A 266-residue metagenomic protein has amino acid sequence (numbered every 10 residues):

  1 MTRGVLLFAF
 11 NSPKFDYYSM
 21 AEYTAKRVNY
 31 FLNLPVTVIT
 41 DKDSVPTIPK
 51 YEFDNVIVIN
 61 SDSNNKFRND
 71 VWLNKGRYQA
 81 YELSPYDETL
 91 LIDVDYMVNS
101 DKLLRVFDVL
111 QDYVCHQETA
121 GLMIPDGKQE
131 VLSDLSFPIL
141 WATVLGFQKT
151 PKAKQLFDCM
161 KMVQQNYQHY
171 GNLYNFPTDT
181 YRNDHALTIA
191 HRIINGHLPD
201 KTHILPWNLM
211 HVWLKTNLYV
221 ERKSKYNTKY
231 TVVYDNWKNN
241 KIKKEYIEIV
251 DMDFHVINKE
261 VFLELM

Functional and structural regions predicted by a protein language model:
M1-L7, Y18, V38, L135-M266: A glycosyltransferase accessory/donor-loop signature
N11-A21: A short, glycine/small-residue-rich beta-strand->loop->alpha-helix junction that serves as a flexible
R27-L34: Short, acidic, metal-binding catalytic loop of nucleotide-sugar glycosyltransferases
P35-V36, E88: Residues at the starts of beta-strands that form the adenosine-phosphate
I39-P46, V98: Short, polar loop motifs at secondary-structure junctions
V45-S84: Active-site-proximal specificity loops/subdomain of glycosyltransferases
V58, L73-I124: GT-A fold catalytic core of metal-dependent nucleotide-sugar glycosyltransferases, centered on the diacidic
C115-V131, S136-I139: Class I SAM-dependent methyltransferase SAM-binding "motif I" and its flanking Rossmann-like core
